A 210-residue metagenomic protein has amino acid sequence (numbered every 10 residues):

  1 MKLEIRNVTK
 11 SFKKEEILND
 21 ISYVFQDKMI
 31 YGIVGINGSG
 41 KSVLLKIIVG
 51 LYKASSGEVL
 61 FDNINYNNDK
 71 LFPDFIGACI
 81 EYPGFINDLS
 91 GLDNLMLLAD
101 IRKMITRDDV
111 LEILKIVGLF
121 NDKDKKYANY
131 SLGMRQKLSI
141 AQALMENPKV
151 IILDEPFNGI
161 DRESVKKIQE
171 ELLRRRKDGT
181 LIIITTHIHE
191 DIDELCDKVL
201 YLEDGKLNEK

Functional and structural regions predicted by a protein language model:
V34-I36: The feature captures the beta-strand-to-loop junction immediately N-terminal to the Walker
V49: Helix-to-loop junction immediately C-terminal to a conserved catalytic motif
G57-F72: Conserved ABC transporter NBD signature motif
M96, R107-D122: Conserved ABC ATPase "signature" region
I151-E155: Catalytic Walker B motif of ABC-type/P-loop ATPase nucleotide-binding domains
